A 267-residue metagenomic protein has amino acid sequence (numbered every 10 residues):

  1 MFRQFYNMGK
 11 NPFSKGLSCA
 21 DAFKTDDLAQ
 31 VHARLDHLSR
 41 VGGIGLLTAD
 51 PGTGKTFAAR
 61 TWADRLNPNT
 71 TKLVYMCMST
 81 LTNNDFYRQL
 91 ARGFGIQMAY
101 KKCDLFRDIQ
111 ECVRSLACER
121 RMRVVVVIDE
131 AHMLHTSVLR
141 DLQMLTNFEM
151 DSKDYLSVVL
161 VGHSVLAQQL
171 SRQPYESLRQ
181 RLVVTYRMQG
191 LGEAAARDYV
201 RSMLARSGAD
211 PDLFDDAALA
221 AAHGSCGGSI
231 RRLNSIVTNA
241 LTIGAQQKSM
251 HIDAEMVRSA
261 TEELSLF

Functional and structural regions predicted by a protein language model:
M1-V41, L266: A short, basic N-terminal segment
M8-K15, T71-L73, L81-Y100: Conserved NTP-binding/hydrolysis module of P-loop NTPases
V41-T61: Walker A/P-loop nucleotide-binding motif
A63-L66, L166-R181: Short regulatory helix/loop adjacent to the ATP-binding pocket of P-loop NTPases
M76-T80, L170, V183-A196: Conserved AAA+ ATPase "SRH/arginine-finger" region at the nucleotide-binding site
T82-D85, M98-D141, M150-D154, L191-A196 (+2 more regions): Mid-core helix/loop region of P-loop NTP-binding domains shared across ATPases and GTPases
R92-F94, S164-V165, Q173, A194-D210: Conserved AAA+ ATPase "sensor/coupling" helix adjacent to the nucleotide-binding pocket
D198, A205-F267: C-terminal alpha-helical "lid" subdomain
